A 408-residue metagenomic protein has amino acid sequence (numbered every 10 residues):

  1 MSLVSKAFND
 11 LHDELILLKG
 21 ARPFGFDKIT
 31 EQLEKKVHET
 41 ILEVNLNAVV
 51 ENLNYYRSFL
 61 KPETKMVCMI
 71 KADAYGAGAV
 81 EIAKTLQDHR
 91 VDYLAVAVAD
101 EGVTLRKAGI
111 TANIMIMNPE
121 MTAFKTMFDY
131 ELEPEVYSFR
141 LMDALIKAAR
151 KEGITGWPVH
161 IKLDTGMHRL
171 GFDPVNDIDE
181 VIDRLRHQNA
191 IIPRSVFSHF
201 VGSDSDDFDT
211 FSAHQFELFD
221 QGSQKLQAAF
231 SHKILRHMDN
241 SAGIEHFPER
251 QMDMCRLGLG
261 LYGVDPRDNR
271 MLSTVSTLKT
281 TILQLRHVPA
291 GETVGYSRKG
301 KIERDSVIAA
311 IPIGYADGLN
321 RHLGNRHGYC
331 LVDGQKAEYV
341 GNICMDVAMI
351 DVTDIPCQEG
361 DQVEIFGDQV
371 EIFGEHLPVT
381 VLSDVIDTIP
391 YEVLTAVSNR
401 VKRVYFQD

Functional and structural regions predicted by a protein language model:
M1-V50, S58, A99: ATP-dependent carboxylate-amine ligase
E14-L18, M66, V159: Generic beta-sheet signal
V37, I41, A48-N52, S58-F59 (+8 more regions): Active-site loop/helix belt of alpha/beta enzymes
S58-L145, H246: N-terminal active-site wall of soluble small-molecule enzyme domains
E63, H232-L235, T380-S383: Flexible, glycine/charged-enriched surface loops at secondary-structure junctions
H287-D408: C-terminal accessory subdomain/extension
